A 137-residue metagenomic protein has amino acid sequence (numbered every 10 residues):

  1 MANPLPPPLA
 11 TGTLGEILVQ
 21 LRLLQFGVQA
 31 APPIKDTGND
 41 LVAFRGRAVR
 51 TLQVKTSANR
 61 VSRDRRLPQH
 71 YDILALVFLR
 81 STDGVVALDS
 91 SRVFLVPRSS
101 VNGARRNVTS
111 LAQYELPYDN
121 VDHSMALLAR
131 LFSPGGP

Functional and structural regions predicted by a protein language model:
M1-T37, A43-P137: Mixed-charge (Asp/Glu-Lys/Arg
